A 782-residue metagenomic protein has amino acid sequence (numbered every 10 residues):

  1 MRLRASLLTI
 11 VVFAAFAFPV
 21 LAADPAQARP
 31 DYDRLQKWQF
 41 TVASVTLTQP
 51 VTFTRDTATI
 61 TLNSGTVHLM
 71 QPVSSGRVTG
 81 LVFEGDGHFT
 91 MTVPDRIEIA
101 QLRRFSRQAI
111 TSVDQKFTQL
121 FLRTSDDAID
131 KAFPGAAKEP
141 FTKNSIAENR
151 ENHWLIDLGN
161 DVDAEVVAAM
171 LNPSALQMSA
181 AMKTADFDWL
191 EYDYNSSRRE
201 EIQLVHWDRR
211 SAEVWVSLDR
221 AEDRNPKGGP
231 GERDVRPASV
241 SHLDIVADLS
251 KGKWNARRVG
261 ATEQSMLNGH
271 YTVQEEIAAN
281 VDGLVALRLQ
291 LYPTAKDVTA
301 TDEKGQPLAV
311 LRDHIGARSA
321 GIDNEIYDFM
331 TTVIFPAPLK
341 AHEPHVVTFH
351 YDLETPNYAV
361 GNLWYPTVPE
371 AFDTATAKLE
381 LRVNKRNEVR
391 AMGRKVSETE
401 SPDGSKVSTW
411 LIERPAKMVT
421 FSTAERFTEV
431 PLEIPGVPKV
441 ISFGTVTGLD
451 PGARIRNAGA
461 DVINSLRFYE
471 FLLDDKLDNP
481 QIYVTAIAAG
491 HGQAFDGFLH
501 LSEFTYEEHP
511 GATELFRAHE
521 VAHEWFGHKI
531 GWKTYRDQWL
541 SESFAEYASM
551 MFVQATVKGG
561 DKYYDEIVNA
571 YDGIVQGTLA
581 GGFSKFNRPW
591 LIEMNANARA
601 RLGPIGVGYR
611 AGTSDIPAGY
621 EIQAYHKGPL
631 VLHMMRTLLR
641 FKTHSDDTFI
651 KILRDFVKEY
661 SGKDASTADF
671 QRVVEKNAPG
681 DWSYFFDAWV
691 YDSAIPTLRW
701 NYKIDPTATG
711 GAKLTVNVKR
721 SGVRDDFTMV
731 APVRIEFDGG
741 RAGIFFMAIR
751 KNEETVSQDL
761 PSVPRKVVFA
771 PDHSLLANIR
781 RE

Functional and structural regions predicted by a protein language model:
R2, K116, D127, G135 (+20 more regions): Non-catalytic accessory/interaction domains
R2, W410, L449-N717, V723: Hydrophobic alpha-helical and helix-loop surface patches within well-folded domains that function as non-catalytic
L8-P19: Bacterial N-terminal signal peptides
A23-H270, P369-A371, S683-Y684, A688: N-terminal, polar/Ser/Thr-rich
T48, T57-T61, G65-T111, A286 (+3 more regions): Solvent-exposed beta-strand/loop surfaces of large extracellular or lumenal domains
A221-Y271, V281-V285, P293, V368-A518 (+2 more regions): Hydrophobic helix-coil surface modules that form long, contiguous segments used for peptide/substrate interaction
A247-K253, E275-V281, P293, Y351-T355 (+4 more regions): Beta-strand elements of well-folded, non-transmembrane domains
Y271-I277, T331-A337, A341-N357, A377-K385 (+3 more regions): Short, hydrophobic/aromatic-enriched beta-strand segments in well-ordered soluble domains
